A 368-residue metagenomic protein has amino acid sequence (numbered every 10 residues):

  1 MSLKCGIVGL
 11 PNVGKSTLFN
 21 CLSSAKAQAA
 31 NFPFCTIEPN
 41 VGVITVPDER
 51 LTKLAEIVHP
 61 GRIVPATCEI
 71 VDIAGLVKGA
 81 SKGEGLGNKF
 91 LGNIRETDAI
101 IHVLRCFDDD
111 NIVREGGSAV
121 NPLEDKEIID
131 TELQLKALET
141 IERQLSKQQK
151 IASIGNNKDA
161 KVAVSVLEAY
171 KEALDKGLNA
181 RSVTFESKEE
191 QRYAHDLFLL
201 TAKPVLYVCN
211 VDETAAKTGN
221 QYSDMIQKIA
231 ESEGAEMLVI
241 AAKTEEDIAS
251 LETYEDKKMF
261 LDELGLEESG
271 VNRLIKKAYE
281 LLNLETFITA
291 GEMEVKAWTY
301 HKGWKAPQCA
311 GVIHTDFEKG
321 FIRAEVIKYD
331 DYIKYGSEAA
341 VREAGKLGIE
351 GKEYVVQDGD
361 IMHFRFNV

Functional and structural regions predicted by a protein language model:
M1-E115, L123, D130, E142-Q148: Conserved G1/Walker A P-loop phosphate-binding module
S2-V8, V13, F19, K147-V355 (+2 more regions): C-terminal-of-GTPase-core extension/linker across diverse P-loop GTPases
L76-K82, S118-V120, E127-L133, A152-K158 (+2 more regions): Flexible beta-alpha connector loops of hexameric P-loop NTPases
G83-L86, E115-A119, N220-D224, E252-Y254: Short, glycine/charged-enriched secondary-structure capping and boundary segments
E96, Q357-D358: Short, flexible surface segments
T97, I129, Q134-A137, I141 (+4 more regions): Amphipathic alpha-helical coiled-coil segments
L104-G117, L135-K147, S232, E236 (+2 more regions): Short, compositionally biased low-complexity segments
